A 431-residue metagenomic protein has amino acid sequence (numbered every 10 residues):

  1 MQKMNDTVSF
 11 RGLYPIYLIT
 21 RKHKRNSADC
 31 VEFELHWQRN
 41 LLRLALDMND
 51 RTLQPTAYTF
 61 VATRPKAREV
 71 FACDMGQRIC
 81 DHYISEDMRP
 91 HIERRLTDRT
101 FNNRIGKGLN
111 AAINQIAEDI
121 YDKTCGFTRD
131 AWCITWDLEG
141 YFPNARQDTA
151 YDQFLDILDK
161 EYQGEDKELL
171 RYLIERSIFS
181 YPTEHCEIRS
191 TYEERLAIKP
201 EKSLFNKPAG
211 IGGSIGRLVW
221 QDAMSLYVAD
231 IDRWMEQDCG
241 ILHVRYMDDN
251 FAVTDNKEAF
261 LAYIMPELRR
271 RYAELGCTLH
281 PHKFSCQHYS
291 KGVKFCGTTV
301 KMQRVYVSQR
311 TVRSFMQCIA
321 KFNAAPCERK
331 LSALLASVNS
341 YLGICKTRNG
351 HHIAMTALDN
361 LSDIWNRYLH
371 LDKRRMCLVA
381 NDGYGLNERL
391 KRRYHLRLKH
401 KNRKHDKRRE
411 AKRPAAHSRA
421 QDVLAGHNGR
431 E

Functional and structural regions predicted by a protein language model:
M1-L42, L46-D47, K391-E431: Non-catalytic, polymerase-adjacent accessory regions of viral genome-replication enzymes
R25-S27, V31, P55-I79, R95-K107 (+3 more regions): Short, conserved non-catalytic motifs in the polymerase core
L44-T52, A117, F260-L275: Inter-domain linker/hinge segments that demarcate the starts of reverse transcriptase and RNase H-type modules
C73-D74, R78, H82, E193-S214 (+4 more regions): Right-hand nucleic-acid polymerase module
Y83, D87, H91, S177 (+2 more regions): Amphipathic alpha-helical segments in well-ordered regions
S85-R146: Active-site-proximal segment of RNA-dependent polymerases
N103-A111, F251-T254, C286-S290: Beta-rich nucleic-acid/ligand-interaction surfaces
D119, T124-M247, F251-M265, Q287 (+2 more regions): Conserved polymerase palm-domain catalytic core
